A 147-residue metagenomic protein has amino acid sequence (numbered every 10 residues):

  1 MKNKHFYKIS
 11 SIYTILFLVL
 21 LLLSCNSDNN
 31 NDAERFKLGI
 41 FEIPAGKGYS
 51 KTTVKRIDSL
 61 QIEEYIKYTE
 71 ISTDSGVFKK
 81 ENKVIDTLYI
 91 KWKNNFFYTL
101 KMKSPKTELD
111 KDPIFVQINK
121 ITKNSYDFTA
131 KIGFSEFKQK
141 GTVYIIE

Functional and structural regions predicted by a protein language model:
K2-T14: Bacterial N-terminal signal peptides that target proteins for export
L21-S24: C-terminal motif of bacterial Sec signal peptides marking the signal peptidase cleavage site
N26-D28: Bacterial signal peptide processing site
D32-K51, K67: Tryptophan-anchored aromatic micro-motifs
S50-K93, F134: N-terminal glycine/threonine-rich, aromatic-flanked beta-hairpin/loop signature
T52-K55, D86-K91, P113-K120, G141-I145: Hydrophobic/aromatic beta-strand elements that line small-molecule binding cavities or substrate pockets in beta-rich
K83, G133-E147: Edge beta-strand at a domain terminus
T99-K123: An anionic, turn-rich surface loop/hairpin at beta-sheet edges that serves as a generic interaction/coordination patch
